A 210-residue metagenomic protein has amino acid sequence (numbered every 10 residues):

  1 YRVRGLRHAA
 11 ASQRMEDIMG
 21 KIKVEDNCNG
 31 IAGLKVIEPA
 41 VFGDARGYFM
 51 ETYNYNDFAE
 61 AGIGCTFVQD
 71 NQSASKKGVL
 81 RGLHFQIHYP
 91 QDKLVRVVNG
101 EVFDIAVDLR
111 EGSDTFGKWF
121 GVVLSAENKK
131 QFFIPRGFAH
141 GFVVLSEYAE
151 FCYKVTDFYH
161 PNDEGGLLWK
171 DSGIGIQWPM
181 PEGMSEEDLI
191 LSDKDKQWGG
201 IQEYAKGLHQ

Functional and structural regions predicted by a protein language model:
R4-L6: Short linear segments in intrinsically disordered or otherwise low-structure-confidence regions
E16-E127, S146-Y148, V155-Q210: Non-catalytic, conserved peripheral segments adjacent to functional cores
F132, H140-L145, Y153: Short beta-strand His + acidic residue motifs that chelate non-heme Fe in jelly-roll/DSBH and cupin folds
